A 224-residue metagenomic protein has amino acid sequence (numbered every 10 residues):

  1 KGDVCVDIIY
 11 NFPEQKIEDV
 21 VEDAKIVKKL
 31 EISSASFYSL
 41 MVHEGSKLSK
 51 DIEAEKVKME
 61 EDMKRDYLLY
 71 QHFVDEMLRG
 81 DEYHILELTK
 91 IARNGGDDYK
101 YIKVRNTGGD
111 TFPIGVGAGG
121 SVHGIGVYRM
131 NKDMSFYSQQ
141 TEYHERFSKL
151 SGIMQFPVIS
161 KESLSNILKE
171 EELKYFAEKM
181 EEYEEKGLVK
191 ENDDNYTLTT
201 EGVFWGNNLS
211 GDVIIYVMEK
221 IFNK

Functional and structural regions predicted by a protein language model:
K1-E170: C-terminal scaffold of the Radical SAM
K16-V20, Y175, L209-S210: Residues at alpha-helix caps and immediate loop-helix transition turns in enzyme cores, especially N- and C-cap
V74-L78, E184, S210: Structural signal for well-ordered, non-membrane alpha-helices
E87, E184-D194: A short, conserved structural fragment
E145, L198-V203: Basic, amphipathic "hinge/linker" alpha-helix immediately C-terminal to the N-terminal HTH DNA-binding motif
K169-E184: Short amphipathic alpha-helical interaction segments
V203-K224: Short, amphipathic alpha-helical interaction segments positioned at domain boundaries
